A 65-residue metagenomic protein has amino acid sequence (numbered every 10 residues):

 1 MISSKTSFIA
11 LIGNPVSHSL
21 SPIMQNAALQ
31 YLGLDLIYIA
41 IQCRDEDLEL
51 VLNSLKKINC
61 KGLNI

Functional and structural regions predicted by a protein language model:
M1-I65: N-terminal ligand-binding/catalytic initiation module
